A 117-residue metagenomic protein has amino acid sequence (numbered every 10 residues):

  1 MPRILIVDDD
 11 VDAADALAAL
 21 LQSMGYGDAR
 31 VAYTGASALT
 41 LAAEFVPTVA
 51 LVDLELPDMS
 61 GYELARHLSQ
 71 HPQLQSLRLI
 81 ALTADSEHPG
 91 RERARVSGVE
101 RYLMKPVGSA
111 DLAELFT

Functional and structural regions predicted by a protein language model:
D8, D53, T83: Active-site residues of response regulator receiver
V11-R30: Two-component/phosphorelay signaling modules centered on CheY-like receiver
Y26-Y33, L41, L103: Short hydrophobic/Thr-rich beta-strand motif most characteristic of the beta2 strand and flanking loop of CheY-like
Y33, L56-M59, L68: Hydrophobic residue at a beta-alpha junction that N-caps the helix immediately following a catalytic beta-strand/loop
F45-L51, L56: Active-site beta3 strand of CheY-like receiver
P57, Q75, E87: The feature encodes the CheY-like receiver
V107-F116: C-terminal output helix
